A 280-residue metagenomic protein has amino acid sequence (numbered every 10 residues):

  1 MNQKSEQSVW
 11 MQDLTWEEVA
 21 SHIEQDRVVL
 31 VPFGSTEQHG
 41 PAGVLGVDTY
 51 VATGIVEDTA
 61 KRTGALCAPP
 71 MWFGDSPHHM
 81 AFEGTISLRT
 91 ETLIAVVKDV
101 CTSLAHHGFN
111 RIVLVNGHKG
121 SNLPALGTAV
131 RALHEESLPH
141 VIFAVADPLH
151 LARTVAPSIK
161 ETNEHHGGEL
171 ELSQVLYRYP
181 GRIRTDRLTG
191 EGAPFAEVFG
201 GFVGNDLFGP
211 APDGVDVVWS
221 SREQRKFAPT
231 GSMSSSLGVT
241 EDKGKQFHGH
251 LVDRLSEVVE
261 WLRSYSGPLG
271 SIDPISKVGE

Functional and structural regions predicted by a protein language model:
M1-H78, E83-E91, A95-R111, G117-E280: Extended, histidine- and acidic-residue-enriched regions that form the cofactor-binding/catalytic faces
